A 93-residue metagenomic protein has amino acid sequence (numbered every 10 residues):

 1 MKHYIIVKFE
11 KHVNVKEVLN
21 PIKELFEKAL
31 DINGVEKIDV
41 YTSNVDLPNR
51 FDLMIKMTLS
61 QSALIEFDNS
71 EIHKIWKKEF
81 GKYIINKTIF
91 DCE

Functional and structural regions predicted by a protein language model:
M1-D52, S62-E66, E93: Short S/T/G/P-rich N-terminal loop/turn motif that feeds into the first structured element of a domain
L30-N33, T58-F90: An amphipathic, aromatic/His-enriched active-site/gating alpha helix that lines ligand/cofactor pockets
